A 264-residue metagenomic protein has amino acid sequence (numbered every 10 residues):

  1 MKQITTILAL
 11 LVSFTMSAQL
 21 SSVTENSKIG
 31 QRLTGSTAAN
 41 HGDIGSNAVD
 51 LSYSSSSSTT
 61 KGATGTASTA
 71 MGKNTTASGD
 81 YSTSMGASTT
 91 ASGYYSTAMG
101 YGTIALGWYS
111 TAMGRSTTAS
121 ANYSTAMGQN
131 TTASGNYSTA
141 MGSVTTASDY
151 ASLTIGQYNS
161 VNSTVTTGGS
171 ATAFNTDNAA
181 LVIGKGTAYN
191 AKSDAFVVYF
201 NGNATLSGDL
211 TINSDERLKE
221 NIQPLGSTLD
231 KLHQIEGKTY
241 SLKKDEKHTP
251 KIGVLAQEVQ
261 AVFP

Functional and structural regions predicted by a protein language model:
M1-S21: Bacterial Sec-dependent N-terminal signal peptides
V12, A151, Y158-N162, S214 (+1 more regions): A generic secondary-structure signal for well-formed alpha-helical elements
Q19-L206: Periodic small-residue-enriched repeat registers in elongated scaffold domains
F200-P264: C-terminal intramolecular chaperone/autoprocessing and neck/assembly modules of extracellular spikes and adhesins
